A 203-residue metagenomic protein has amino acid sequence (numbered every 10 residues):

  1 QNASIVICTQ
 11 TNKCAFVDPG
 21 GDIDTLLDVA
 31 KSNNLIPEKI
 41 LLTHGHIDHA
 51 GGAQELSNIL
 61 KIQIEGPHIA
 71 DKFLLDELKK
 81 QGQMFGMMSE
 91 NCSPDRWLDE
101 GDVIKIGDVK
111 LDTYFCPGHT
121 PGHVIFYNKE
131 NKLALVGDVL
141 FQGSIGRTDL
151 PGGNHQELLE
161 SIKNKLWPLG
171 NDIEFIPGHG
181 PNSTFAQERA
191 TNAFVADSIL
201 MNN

Functional and structural regions predicted by a protein language model:
Q1-N33, I125-G137: Conserved beta-strand hairpin/beta-sheet module of binuclear metal-dependent hydrolase folds, prominently
S4, R96, G101-D102, V124 (+1 more regions): Residue-level detector of beta-strand structural context in well-folded domains
V6, T43, C116: Conserved S/T- and glycine-rich ATP-binding loop of Class I adenylate-forming
Q10-T11, G21, I47, D71 (+4 more regions): Short, glycine/acidic-enriched loop or turn micro-motifs at the edges of active sites
C14, G21-I104, A190-L200: Active-site HxH/HxHxD metal-binding segment of metal-dependent hydrolases
V17-D18, L42, D108, P177: Small/polar loops that bind or transfer phosphate-bearing groups
Q81, V109-N202: Metallo-beta-lactamase
